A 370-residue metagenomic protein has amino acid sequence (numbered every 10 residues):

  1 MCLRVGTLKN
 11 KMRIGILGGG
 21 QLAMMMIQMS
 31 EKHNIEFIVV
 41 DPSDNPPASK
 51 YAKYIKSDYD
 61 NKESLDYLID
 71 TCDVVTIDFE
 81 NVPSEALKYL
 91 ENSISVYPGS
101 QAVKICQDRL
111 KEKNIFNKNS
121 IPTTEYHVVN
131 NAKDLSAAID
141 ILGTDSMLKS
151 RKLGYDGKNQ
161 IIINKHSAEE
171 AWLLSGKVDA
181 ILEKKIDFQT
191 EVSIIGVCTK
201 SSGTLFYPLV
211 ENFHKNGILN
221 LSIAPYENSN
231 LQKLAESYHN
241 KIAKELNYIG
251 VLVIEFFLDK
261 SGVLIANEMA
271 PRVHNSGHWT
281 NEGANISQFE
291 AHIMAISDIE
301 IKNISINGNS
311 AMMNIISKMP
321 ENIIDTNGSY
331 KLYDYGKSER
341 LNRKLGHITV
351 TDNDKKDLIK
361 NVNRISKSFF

Functional and structural regions predicted by a protein language model:
C2-Q107, K133: ATP-binding N-terminal substructure of ATP-dependent carboxylate-amine bond-forming enzymes
R4, N10, I293-F370: Peripheral (often C-terminal) accessory segments that flank ATP-dependent C-N-forming ligase machineries
I105-S193, V197-I242, T326-G328, K360-V362 (+1 more regions): Active-site nucleotide/adenylate-binding loops and adjacent lid/helix of ATP-dependent enzymes
G196-K200, F256-K260, G336: Short, low-complexity Ser/Thr-rich regulatory SLiMs
L205, L252, L264-E268: Protein kinase-like catalytic core scaffold
V210-F213, M269-V273: Short beta->alpha transition motifs characteristic of CBS
K233-I254, K260, A270-K318: Active-site "cap" helix and flanking loop/linker of ATP-utilizing ligase/carboxylase catalytic domains
